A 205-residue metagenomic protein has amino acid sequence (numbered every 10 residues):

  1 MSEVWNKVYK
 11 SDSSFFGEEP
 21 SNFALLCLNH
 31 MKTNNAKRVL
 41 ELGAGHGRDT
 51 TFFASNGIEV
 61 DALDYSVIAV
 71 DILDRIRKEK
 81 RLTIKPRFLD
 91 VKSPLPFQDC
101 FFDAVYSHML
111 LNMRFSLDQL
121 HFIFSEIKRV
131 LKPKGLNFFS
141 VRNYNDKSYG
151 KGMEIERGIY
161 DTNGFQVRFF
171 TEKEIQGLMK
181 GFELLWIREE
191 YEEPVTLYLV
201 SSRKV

Functional and structural regions predicted by a protein language model:
M1-N34, V39-P94, H121-F122, L136-V205: Class I (Rossmann-like) S-adenosyl-L-methionine-dependent methyltransferase catalytic domain, capturing the SAM-binding
K92-V105: A short acidic, Gly/Pro-enriched loop at the edge of an enzyme's catalytic core that lines a small-molecule cofactor
S93, N112-M113: Active-site micro-motifs of SAM-dependent methyltransferase domains
S107-L110: A short beta-strand submotif of the Rossmann-like class I SAM-dependent methyltransferase core that lines
M113-R114, D146: Short glycine-rich, flexible loops that bind phosphorylated cofactors or substrates
R114-E126: A short, conserved alpha-helix within the catalytic core of class I
E126-P133: Conserved helix-to-beta-strand junction in the class I
